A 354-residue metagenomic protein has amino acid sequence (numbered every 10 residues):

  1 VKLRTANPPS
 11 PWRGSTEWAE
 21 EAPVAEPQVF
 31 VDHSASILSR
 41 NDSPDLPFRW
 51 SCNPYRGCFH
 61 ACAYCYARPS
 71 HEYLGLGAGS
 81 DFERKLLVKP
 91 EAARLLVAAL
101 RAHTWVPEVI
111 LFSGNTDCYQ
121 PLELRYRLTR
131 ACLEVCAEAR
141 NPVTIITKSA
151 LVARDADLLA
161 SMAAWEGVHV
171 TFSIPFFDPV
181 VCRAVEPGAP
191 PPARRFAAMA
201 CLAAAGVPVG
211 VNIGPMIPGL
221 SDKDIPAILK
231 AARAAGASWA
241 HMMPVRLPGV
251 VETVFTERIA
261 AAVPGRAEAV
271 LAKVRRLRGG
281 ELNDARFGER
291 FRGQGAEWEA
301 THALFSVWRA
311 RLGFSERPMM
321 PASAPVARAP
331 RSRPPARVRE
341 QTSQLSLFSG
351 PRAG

Functional and structural regions predicted by a protein language model:
V1-H33, S39-R40, C201, K223-G354: Auxiliary Fe-S-binding modules of radical SAM enzymes
E20-R56, H60-T171, P175-R183, P192-A204: Conserved Radical SAM active-site core
V109-L111, I146-T147, V209-I213, H241-M243: Short beta-strand segments at enzyme active-site cores
A150-A153, I217-P226: Active-site glycine- and acidic-residue-rich loops that bind and position anionic ligands or nucleotide-like cofactors
A160-M162, G188, A227-K230: Short, solvent-exposed amphipathic alpha-helical segments in soluble enzyme and RNA/protein-processing domains
A164-G167, V207, A234-S238: Glycine-enriched alpha-helix->loop->beta-strand junction motifs that scaffold or abut catalytic
F177-P179, V185-G188, C201-S221, P244-L247 (+1 more regions): Conserved strand-turn element in the central/C-terminal portion of the radical SAM core barrel that lines
P190-R195, V263-R266: A polyampholytic, Gly/Pro-enriched intrinsically disordered region
